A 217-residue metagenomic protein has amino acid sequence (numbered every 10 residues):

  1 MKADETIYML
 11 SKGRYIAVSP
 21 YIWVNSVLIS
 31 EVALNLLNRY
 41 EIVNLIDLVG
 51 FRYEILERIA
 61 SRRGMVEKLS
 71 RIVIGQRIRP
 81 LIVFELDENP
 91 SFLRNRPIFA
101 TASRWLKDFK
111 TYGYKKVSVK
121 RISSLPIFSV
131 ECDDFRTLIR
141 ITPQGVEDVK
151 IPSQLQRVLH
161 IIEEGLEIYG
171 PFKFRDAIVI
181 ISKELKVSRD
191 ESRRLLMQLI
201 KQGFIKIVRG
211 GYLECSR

Functional and structural regions predicted by a protein language model:
M1-R39, D47-Y53: Glycine-rich P-loop/Walker A and Walker A-like loops and their local beta1-loop-alpha1 context in P-loop NTPases
R52, S61-R94: Conserved P-loop NTPase "ATPase switch" module shared by AAA+ and STAND
D87-G145: Replace "adjacent to P-loop NTPase cores in ATP/GTP-dependent enzymes" with "adjacent to NTP-binding cores
R136-I168: Short alpha-helical segments that sit at the start of domains
I168-S182: Short acidic, hydrophobic short linear motifs in intrinsically disordered regions
K186-I200: Short amphipathic alpha-helical interaction segments
I200-G210: A short, conserved structural fragment
R209-R217: Short, cationic-aromatic polyanion-contact patches
